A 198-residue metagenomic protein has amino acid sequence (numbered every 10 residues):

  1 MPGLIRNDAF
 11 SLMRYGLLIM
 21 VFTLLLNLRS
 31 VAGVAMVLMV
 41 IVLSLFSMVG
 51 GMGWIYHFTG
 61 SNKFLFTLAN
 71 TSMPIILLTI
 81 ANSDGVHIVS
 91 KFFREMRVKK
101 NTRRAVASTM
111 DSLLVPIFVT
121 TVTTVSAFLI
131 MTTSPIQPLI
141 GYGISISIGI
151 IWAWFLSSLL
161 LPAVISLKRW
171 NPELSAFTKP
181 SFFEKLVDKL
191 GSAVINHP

Functional and structural regions predicted by a protein language model:
M1-P198: Membrane-embedded transmembrane helical bundles of large multi-pass transporters/channels
